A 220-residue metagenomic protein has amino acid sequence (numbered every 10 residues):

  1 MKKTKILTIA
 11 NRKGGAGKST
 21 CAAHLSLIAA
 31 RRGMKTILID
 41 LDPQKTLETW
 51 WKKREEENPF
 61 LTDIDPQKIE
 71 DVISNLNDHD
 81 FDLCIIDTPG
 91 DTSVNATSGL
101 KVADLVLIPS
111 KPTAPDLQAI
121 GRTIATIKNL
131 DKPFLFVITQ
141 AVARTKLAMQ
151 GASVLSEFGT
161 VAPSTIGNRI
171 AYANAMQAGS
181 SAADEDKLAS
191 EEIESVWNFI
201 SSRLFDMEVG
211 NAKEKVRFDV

Functional and structural regions predicted by a protein language model:
M1-T4: Phosphate-binding P-loop
I6-A16, L27-T97, I170-A178, A182: P-loop/Walker-type NTP enzyme "switch/lid" segment
T20-C21, L25: Hydrophobic positions on the alpha1 helix immediately C-terminal to the Walker A/P-loop
T92-T113: Inter-motif core of Ras-like GTPase G domains
L105-I108, P115-V137, K146-G159: Anionic-ligand binding region
V142, A152-S180: Beta-strand-loop-alpha "switch" segments that mediate conformational coupling across diverse proteins
M176-E194: C-terminal boundary of histidine-terminating zinc-finger modules
